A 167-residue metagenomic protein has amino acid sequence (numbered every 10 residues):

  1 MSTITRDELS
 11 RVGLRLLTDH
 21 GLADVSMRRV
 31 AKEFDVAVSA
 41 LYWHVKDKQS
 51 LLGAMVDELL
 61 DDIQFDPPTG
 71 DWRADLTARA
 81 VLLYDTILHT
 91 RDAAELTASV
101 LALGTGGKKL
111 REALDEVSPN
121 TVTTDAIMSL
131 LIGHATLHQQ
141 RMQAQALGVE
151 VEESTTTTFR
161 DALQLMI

Functional and structural regions predicted by a protein language model:
M1-I4, A146: N-terminal intrinsically disordered/low-complexity leader segments
E8, V12-S50, A54: Helix-turn-helix
S50, A78, L82, K109 (+3 more regions): Amphipathic alpha-helical interaction segments
D57-D62: Short, basic, alpha-helical segments at the C-terminal edge of helix-turn-helix-like DNA-binding modules
Q64-G106, T124-I127: Hydrophobic alpha-helical connector segments
T97-M128, T136-R141, E153, T157: Amphipathic alpha-helical packing segments from all-alpha helical-bundle domains
Q140-I167: C-terminal peripheral helix-coil segments that are non-catalytic and often amphipathic
